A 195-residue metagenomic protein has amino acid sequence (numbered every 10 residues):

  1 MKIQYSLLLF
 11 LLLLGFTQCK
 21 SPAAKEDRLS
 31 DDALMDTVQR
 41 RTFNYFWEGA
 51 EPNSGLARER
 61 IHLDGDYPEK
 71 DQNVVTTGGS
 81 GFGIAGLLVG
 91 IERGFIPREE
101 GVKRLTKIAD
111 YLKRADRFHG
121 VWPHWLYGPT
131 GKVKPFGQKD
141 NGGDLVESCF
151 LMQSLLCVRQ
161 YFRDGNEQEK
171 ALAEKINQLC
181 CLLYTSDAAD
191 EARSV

Functional and structural regions predicted by a protein language model:
T17-Q18: C-terminal motif of bacterial Sec signal peptides marking the signal peptidase cleavage site
A24-V75, H119-V121: Low-complexity, Ser/Thr/Pro/Gly-enriched N-terminal "stalk/linker" regions
E26-L34, N44-Y45, G81-I96, Y111 (+1 more regions): Well-ordered alpha-helical scaffold segments within catalytic/enzyme domains
Q39-G55, K103-G120, E174-S186: Long, well-ordered core segments of solenoidal/helical folds
E59-E69, W125-G143: Acidic/His metal-coordination segments adjacent to aromatic residues that form catalytic metal sites in metalloenzymes
V74-S80, A85-P129: Membrane helical hairpin/interfacial module
G128-F136, C157, D164-S186: Aromatic-residue-lined binding/catalytic grooves and analogous aromatic/hydrophobic interfacial grooves in multimeric
Y184-V195: Single conserved hydrophobic/aromatic residue that forms the stacking wall/gate of nucleotide- or nucleobase-binding
